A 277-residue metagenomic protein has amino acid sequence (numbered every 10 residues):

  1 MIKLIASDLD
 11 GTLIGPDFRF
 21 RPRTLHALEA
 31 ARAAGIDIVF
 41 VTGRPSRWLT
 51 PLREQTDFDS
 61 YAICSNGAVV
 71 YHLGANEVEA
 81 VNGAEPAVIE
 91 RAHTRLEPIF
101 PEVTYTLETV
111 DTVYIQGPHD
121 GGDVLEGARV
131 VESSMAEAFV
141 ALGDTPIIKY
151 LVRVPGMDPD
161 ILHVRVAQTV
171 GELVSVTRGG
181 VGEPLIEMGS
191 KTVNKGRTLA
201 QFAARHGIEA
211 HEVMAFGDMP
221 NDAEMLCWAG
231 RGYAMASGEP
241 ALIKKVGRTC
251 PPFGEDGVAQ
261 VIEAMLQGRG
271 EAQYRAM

Functional and structural regions predicted by a protein language model:
M1-L4, R21, M188-M277: Mg2+-dependent phosphoryl-transfer enzymes with acidic/Ser/Thr/Gly-rich catalytic loops
L9, R44, G67, G217-M219: Active-site metal-binding loops of divalent metal-dependent hydrolases
D17-D123: Active-site phosphate-binding/coordination module
T24, L49-R53, L162, V166 (+2 more regions): Hydrophobic packing residues within well-ordered alpha-helices of enzyme cores
A30, R95, R165-Q168, A241: Alpha-helical scaffold elements within enzyme catalytic domains, especially in hydrolases
A31, T42, N66, Y150 (+3 more regions): Residue-level signal for inorganic ion chemistry
T56-F58, S65-N66, G74, T169-E172 (+2 more regions): Short, structured coil segments at secondary-structure junctions
E102-F216, P220-N221: Conserved acidic, metal-coordinating active-site core of Asp-based, Mg2+-dependent phosphoryl-transfer enzymes
